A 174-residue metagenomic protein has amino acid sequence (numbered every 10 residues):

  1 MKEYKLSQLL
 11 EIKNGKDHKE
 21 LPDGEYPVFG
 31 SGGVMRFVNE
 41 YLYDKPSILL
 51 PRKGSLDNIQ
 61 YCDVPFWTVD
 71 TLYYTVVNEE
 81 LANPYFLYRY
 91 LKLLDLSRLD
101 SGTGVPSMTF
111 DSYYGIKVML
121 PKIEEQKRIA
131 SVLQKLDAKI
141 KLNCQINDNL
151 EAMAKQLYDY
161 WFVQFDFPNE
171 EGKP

Functional and structural regions predicted by a protein language model:
M1-G30, K117-Q164, N169, K173-P174: Non-catalytic DNA-recognition/assembly elements of restriction-modification systems
G30-S97, S101-V105, T109-Y113: A short beta-sheet element
